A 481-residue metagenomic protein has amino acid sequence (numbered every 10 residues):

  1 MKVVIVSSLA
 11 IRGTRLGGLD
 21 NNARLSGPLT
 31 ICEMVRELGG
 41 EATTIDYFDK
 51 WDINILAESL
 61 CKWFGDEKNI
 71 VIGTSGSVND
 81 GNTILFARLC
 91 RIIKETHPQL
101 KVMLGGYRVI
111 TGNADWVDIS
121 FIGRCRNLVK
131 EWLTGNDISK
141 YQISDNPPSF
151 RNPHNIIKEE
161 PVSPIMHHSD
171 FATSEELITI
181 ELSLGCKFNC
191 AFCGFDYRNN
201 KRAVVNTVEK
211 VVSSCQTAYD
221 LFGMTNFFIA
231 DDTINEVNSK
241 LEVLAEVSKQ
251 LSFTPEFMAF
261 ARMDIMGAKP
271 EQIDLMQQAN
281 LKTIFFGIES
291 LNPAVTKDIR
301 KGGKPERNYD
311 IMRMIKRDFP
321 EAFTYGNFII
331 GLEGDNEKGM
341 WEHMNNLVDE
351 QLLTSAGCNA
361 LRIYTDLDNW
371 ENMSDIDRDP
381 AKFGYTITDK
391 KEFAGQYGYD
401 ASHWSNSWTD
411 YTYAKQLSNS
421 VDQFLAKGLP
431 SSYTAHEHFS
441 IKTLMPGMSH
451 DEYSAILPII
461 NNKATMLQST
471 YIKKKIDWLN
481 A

Functional and structural regions predicted by a protein language model:
K2-I5, R36-E41, A57-I70, I92-Q99 (+2 more regions): Radical SAM enzyme core and accessory elements
K2-Q216, L221-G223: Acidic, low-complexity intrinsically disordered segments
V3, I72, V102, F227 (+4 more regions): Hydrophobic/aromatic residues located in beta-strands of well-ordered beta-sheets within soluble catalytic
A23, I157-F323, I330: Radical SAM [4Fe-4S] cluster-binding motif and immediate context
I31, L56-S59, N82-I93, V211-S214 (+4 more regions): A general structural detector for well-ordered alpha-helical segments in enzyme core domains, enriched
K50-D52, R262-D264, E289-K297, M312-G339 (+2 more regions): Conserved strand-turn element in the central/C-terminal portion of the radical SAM core barrel that lines
K94-L104, T254-F257, E321-T324: Short beta-strand/loop segments at the ligand-binding rim of alpha/beta enzyme cores
N113-D115, E333-D349: Catalytic cores of alpha/beta
